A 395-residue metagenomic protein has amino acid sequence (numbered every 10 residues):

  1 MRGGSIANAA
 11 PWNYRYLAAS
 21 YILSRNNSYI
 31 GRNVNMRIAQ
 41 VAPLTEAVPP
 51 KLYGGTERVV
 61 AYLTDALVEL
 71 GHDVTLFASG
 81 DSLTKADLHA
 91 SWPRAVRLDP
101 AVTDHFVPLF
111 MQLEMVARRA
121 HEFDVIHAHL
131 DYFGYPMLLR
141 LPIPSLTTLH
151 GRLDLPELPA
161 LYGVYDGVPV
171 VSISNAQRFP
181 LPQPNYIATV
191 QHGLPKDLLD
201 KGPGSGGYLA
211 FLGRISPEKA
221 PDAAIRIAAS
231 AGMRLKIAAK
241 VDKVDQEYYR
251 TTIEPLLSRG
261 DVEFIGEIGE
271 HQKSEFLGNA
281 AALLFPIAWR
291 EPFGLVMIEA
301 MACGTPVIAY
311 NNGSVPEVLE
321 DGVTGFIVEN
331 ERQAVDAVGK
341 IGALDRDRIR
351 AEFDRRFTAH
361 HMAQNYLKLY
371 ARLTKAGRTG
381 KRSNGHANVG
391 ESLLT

Functional and structural regions predicted by a protein language model:
R15, Y21-T395: Catalytic cores of nucleotide-sugar-dependent glycosyltransferases that transfer UDP/GDP/TDP-activated
